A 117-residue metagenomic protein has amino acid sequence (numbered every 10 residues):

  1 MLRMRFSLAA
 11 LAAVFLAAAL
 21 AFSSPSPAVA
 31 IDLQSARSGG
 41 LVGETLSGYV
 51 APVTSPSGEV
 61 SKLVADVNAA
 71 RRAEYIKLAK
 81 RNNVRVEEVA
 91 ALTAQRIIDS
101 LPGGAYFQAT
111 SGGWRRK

Functional and structural regions predicted by a protein language model:
L2-R5, S26-K117: Anionic, Ser/Thr-rich low-complexity intrinsically disordered regions
A10-S23: Bacterial N-terminal signal peptides
